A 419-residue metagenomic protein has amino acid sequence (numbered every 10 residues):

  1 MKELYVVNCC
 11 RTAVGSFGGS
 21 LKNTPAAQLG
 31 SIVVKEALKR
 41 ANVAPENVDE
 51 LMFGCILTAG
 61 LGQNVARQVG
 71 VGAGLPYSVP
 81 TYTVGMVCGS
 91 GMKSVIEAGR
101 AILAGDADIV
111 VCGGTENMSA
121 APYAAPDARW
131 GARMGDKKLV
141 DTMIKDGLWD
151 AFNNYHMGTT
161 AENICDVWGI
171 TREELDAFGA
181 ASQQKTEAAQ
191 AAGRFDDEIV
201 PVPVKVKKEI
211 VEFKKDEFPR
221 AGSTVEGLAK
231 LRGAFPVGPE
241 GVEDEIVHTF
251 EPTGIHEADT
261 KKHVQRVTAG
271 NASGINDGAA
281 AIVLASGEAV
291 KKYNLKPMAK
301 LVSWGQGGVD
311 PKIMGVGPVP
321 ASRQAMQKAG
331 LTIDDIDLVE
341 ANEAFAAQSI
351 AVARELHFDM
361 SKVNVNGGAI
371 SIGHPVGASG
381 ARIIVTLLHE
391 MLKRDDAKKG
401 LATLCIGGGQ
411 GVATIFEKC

Functional and structural regions predicted by a protein language model:
M1-V33, S90, S94-K137, D146-N154 (+3 more regions): Conserved beta-strand-centric core segments of catalytic alpha/beta enzyme folds
C10-T12, K22-I32, R40, A177-G287 (+3 more regions): N-terminal extracellular/periplasmic Venus flytrap/periplasmic-binding protein-like
K22-V110, G114-M134, V140-T142, I199-K215 (+2 more regions): Conserved beta-ketoacyl condensing-enzyme motif
A26-N42, V65-V69, S94-E97, G158-I164 (+5 more regions): Short, well-ordered amphipathic alpha-helical segments that serve as non-catalytic structural scaffolds within diverse
C55-V110, F152-H156, G222, A229-G274 (+3 more regions): Conserved catalytic cysteine-centered active-site region of acyl-thioester-dependent Claisen-condensing enzymes
G147-F195: N-terminal leader/propeptide and maturation segments of large enzyme subunits in energy/redox metabolism and hydrolases
G287-D335, A353: Glycine- and Gly-Pro-enriched alpha-helical subdomains that act as flexible, kink-prone "lid/hinge" or packing modules
